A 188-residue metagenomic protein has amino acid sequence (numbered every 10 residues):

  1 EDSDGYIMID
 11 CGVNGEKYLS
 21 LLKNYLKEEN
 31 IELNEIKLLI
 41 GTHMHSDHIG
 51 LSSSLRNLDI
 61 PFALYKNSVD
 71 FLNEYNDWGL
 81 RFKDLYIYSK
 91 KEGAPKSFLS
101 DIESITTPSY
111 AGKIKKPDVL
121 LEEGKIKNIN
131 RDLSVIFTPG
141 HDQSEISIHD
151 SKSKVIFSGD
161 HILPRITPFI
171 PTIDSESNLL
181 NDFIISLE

Functional and structural regions predicted by a protein language model:
E1-I31, S147-S158: Conserved beta-strand hairpin/beta-sheet module of binuclear metal-dependent hydrolase folds, prominently
D10-V13, M44, H141-D142, D160-H161: Active-site metal-binding loops of divalent metal-dependent hydrolases
V13-S20, Y25-I126: Active-site HxH/HxHxD metal-binding segment of metal-dependent hydrolases
I40-T42, T138, S158: Ser/Thr-glycine-rich phosphate-binding loops at phosphate-binding pockets of nucleotides, nucleotide cofactors
G50, L133, N178: Residue-level signal for the nucleotide or nucleotide-sugar donor/cofactor binding architecture
E123-S151, V155: Core dinuclear metal-dependent hydrolase active-site scaffold
R165-E188: Cap/insert and terminal regions of metallo-dependent hydrolase folds
